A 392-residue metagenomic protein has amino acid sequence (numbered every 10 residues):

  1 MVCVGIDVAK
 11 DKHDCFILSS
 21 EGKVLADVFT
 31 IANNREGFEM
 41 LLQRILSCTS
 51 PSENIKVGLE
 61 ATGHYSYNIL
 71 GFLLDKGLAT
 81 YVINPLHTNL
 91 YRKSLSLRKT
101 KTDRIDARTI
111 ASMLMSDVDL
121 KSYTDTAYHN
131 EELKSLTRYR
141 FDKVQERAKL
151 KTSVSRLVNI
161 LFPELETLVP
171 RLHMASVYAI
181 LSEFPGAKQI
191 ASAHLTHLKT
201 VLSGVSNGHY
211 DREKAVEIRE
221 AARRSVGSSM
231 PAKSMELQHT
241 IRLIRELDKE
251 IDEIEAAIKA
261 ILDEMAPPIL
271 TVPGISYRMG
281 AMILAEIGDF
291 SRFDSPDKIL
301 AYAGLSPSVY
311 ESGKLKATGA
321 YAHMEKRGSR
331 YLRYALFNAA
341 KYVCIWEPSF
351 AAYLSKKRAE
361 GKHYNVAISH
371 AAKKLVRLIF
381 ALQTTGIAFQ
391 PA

Functional and structural regions predicted by a protein language model:
M1-A392: A detector of single, family-specific signature residues that are central to catalytic or substrate-handling motifs
